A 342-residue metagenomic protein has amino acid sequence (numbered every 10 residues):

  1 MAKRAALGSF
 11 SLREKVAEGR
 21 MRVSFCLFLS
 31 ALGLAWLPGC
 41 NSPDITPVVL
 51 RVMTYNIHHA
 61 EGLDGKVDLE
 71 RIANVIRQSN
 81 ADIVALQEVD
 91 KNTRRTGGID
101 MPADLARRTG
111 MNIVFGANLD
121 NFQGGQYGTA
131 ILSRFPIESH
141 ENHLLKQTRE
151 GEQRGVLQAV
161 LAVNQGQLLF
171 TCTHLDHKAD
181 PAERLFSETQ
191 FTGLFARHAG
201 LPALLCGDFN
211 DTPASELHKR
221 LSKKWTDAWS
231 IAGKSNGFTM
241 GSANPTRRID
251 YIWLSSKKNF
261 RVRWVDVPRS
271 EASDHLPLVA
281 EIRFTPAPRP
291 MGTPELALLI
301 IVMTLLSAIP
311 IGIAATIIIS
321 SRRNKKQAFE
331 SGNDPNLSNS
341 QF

Functional and structural regions predicted by a protein language model:
E14-K15: Glycine-biased, low-complexity coil/linker segments
L27, G33-R108, D120-G125, P286-A314: N-terminal, active-site-proximal structural segment of metallo-dependent hydrolase catalytic domains
V49-I57, I72-G98, L132, A159 (+5 more regions): Active-site beta-strand/loop signature of hydrolases that rely on acidic residues for catalysis
H59-E61, N142-Q147, T173-P181: Surface-exposed cleft-lining segments at the edges of enzyme active sites
D64, I83, V89-Q167, W264-R269: Structured beta-strand-rich core segments of catalytic domains in phosphoester-bond hydrolases
V160, A182, F195-L204, F209-I317: Metal-dependent phosphoester-hydrolase catalytic domains
A162-R184: Metal-dependent phosphoester/phosphodiester hydrolase catalytic core
N324-F342: Cytoplasmic C-terminal tails of single-pass
